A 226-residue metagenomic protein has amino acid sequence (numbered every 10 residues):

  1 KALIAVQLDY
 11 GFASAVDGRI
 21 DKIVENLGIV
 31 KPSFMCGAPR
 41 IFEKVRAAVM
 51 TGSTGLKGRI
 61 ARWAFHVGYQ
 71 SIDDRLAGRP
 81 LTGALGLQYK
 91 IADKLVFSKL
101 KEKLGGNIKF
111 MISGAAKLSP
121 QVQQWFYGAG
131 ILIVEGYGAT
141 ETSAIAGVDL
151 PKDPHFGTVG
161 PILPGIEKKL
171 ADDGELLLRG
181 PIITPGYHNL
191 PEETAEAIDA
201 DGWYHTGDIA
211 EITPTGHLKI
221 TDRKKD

Functional and structural regions predicted by a protein language model:
K1-K94: Conserved AMP-binding/adenylation subdomain of ANL enzymes
K1-Y10, V122-Q124, I145-D149: Hydrophobic alpha-helical segments in the ANL/AMP-binding
S33, K109, D208: Conserved acidic residues
R40, A116-K117, I182: Alpha-helix/helix-capping structural signal
R62-A77, A84-K103, I108-I131: Short gly/Ser/Thr-rich phosphate-binding loop of adenylate-forming enzymes
A115, G138, G160, D208: Active-site glycine-centered loops adjacent to acidic/histidine catalytic or metal-binding residues that shape
L118, Y127-L132, A139-G157, L190-E193: Active-site loops of AMP-binding adenylate-forming
I162-D226: Conserved ATP-binding/catalytic segment of the ANL
